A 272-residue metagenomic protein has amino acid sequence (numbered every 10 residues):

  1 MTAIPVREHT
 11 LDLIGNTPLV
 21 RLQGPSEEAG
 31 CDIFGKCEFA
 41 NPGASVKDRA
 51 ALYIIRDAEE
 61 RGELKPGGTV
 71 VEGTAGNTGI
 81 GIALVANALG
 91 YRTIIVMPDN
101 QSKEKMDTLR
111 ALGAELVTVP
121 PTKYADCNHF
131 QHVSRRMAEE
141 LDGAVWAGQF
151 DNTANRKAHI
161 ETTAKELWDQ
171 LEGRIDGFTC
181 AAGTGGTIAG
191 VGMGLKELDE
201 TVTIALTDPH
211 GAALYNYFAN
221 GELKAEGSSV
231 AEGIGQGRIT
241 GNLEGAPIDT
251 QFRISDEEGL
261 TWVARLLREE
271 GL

Functional and structural regions predicted by a protein language model:
M1-L272: PLP-dependent amino-acid enzyme catalytic core
